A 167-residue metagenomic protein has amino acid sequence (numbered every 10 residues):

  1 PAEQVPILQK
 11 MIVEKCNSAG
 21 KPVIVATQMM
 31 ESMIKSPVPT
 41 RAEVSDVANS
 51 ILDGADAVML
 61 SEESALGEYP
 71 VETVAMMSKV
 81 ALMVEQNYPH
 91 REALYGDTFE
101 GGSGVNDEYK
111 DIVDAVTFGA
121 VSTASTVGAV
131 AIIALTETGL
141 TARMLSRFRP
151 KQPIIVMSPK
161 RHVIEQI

Functional and structural regions predicted by a protein language model:
P1, V47-P70: Glycine-rich phosphate-binding active-site loops on the catalytic face of alpha/beta enzymes
Q4-K10, T40-S45: Charged helix-capping and loop-helix junction motifs
Q9, S64-N87: C-terminal helical cap(s) of enzyme catalytic domains, especially alpha/beta-barrels
S18, M77-V121: Long, charged amphipathic helices and adjacent flexible linkers at domain junctions
V23-T27, I51, V58-L60, I154: Hydrophobic faces of well-ordered beta-strands that scaffold small-molecule active sites in alpha/beta enzyme cores
A26, S61-E62, G67, Q86-D97 (+1 more regions): Flexible, glycine/charged-enriched surface loops at secondary-structure junctions
E31-D53: Catalytic cores of alpha/beta
T141-R143, R149-I167: Nucleotide-binding motor/catalytic cores of P-loop/tubulin-like NTPases across gene-expression machines
